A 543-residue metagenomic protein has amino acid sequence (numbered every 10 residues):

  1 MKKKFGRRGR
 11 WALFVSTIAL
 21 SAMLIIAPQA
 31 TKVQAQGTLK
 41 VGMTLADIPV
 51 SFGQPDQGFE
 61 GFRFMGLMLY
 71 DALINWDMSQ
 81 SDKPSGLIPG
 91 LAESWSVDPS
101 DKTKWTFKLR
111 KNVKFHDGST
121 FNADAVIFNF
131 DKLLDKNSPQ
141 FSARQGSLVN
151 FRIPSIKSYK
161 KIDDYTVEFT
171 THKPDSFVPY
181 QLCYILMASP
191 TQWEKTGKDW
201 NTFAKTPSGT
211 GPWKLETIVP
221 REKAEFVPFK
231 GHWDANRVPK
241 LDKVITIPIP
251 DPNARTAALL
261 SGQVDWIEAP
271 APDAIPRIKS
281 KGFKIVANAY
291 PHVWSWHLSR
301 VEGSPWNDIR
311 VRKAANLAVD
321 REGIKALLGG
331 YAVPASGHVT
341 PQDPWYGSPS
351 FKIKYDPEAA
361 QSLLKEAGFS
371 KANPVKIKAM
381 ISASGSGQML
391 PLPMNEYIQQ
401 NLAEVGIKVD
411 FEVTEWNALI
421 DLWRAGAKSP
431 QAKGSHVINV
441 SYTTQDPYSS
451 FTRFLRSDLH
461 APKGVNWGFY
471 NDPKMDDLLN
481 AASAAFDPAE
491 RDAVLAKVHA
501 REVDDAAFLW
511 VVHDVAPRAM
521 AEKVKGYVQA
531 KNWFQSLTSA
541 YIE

Functional and structural regions predicted by a protein language model:
M43-S100, S208: N-terminal lobe/hinge region of extracytoplasmic solute-binding protein
D77-D82, C183-P239, K243, D251 (+2 more regions): Gly/Pro-rich hinge or "lid" segments in bacterial periplasmic/extracellular proteins
K108, I127, A143-W193: Surface-exposed binding/hinge segments that line and control ligand-binding clefts or catalytic entry sites
K198-A204, G231-R277, K408: Ligand-site clamp/hinge motif
P220, K365-T444, W467, P488: Ligand/substrate-recognition segments at binding pockets and active sites
E225-K230, K279, V286, W306-V405 (+3 more regions): Append "and occasionally in soluble cytosolic enzymes with long acidic Gly/Pro-rich linkers
K313, K325, E404-D421, F451-E522 (+1 more regions): Extracytoplasmic/peripheral linker and loop segments enriched in polar/acidic and small residues with frequent Thr/Pro
R518-E543: Long beta-strand-rich cores associated with HINT superfamily self-processing modules
